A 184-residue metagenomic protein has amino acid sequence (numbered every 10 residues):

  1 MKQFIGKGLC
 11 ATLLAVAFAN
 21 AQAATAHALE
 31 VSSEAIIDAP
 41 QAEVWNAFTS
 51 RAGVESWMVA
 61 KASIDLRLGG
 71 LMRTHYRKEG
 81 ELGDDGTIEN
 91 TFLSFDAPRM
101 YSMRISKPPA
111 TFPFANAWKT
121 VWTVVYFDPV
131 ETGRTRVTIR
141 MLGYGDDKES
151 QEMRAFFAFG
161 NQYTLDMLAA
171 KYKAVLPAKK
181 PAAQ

Functional and structural regions predicted by a protein language model:
M1-C10: Bacterial N-terminal signal peptides that target proteins for export
A15-Q22: C-terminal segment of classical bacterial N-terminal signal peptides
S33-A35, K61, T87-S94, T120-P129: Hydrophobic/aromatic beta-strand elements that line small-molecule binding cavities or substrate pockets in beta-rich
D38-A42, L66, L93-Y101, Y126-R136 (+1 more regions): A short, structured loop/turn motif at beta-sheet edges
D38-W57: Amphipathic alpha-helical segments
A52-T87: Short beta-edge strand/loop motif at the mouth of beta-sheet-based domains
T111-F159: Beta-strand/loop substructures that line and gate deep hydrophobic ligand-binding cavities in soluble
A170-Q184: Short, highly charged C-terminal tails/helix-capping segments
